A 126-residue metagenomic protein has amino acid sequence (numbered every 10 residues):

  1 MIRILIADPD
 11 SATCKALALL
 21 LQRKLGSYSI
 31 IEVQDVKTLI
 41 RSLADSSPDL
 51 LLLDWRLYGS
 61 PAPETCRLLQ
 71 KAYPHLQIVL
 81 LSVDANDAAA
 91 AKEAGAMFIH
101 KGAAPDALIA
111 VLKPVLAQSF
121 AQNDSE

Functional and structural regions predicted by a protein language model:
D8-P9, V83: Acidic di-acidic motifs
S11-I31: Two-component/phosphorelay signaling modules centered on CheY-like receiver
E32-L50: Acidic, metal-coordinating helix/loop segments flanking the phosphotransfer/catalytic sites of two-component signaling
A44-S46, L69-L76: Conserved phosphotransfer cores of two-component systems
S46-L53, L57, I99: Active-site beta3 strand of CheY-like receiver
L52-L69: Conserved phosphotransfer microenvironments
L81-A85, A94-V115: Output/docking surface of receiver
K113-E126: The C-terminal output helix
